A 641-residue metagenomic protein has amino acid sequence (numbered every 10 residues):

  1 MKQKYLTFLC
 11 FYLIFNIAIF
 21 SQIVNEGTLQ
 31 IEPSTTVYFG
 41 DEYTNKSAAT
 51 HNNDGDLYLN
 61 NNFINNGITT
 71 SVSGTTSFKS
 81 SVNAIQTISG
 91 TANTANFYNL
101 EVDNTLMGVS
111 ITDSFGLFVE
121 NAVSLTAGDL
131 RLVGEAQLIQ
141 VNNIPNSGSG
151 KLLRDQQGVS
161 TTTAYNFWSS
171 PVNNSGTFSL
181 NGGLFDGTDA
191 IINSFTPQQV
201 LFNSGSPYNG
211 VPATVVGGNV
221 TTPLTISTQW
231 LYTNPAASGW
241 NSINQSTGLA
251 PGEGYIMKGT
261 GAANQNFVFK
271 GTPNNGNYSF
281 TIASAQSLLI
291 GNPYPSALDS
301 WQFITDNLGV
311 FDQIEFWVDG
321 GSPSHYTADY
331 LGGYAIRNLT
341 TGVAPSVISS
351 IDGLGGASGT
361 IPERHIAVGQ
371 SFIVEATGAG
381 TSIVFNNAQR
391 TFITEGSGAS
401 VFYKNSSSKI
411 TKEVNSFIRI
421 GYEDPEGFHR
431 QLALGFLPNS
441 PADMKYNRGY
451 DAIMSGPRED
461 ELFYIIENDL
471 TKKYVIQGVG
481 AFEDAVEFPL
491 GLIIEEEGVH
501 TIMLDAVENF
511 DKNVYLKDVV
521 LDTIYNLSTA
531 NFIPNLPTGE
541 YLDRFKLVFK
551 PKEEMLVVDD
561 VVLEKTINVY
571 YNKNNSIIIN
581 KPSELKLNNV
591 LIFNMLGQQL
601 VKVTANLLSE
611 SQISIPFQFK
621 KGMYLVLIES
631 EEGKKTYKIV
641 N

Functional and structural regions predicted by a protein language model:
M1-E26, V557-D559, T636: Bacterial Sec-dependent N-terminal signal peptides
Q3, F11, K79-S81, M595: Generic beta-structure capping elements
Y12-F15, I19, V82, E101 (+1 more regions): Prokaryotic Sec-type signal peptides and long signal-anchor helices with extended Leu/Ile/Val-rich h-regions
A18, N83, T112, V562-E564: Residue-level signal for pocket-adjacent positions within structured domains
I23-T381, N387-A388, E395-S397: N-terminal exported-region signature
N234-A250, I256-E610, F617-K621, S630 (+1 more regions): Compositionally biased Ser/Thr/Gly- and acidic/asparagine-rich, proline-interspersed low-complexity stretches
